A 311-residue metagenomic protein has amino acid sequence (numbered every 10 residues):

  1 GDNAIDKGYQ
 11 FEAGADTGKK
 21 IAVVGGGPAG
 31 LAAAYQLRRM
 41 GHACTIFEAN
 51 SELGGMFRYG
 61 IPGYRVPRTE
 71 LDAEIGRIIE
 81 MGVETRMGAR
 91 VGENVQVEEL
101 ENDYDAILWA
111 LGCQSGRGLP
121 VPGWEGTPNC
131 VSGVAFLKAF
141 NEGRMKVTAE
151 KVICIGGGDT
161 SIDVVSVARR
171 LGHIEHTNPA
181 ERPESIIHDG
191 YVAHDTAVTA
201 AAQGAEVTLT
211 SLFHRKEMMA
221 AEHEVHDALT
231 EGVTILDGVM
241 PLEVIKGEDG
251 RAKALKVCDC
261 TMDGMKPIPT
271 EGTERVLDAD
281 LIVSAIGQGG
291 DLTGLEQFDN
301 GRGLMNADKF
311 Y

Functional and structural regions predicted by a protein language model:
G1-Y311: Residues forming the flavin
